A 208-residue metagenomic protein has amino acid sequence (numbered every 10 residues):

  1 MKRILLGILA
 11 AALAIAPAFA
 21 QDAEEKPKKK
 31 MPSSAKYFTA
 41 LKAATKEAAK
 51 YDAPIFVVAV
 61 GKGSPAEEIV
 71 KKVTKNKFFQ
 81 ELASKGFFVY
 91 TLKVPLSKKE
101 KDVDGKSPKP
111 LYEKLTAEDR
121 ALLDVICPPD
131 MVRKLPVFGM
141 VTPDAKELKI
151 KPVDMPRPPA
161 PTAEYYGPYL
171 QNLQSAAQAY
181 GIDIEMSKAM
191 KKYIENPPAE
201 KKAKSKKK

Functional and structural regions predicted by a protein language model:
M1-Q21: N-terminal export/membrane-targeting signals
G7, F19-S33, T45-Y51, D130-V132 (+2 more regions): Non-globular targeting/processing and membrane-anchoring segments
S34-A40: Short acidic-hydrophobic, aromatic-tinged amphipathic segments that line or gate anion-handling sites
L41-A49, K71-A176: Thioredoxin-like thiol-disulfide oxidoreductase module
P54-I55, P136: Alpha/beta-hydrolase fold active-site loops
I55-F56, V89: Hydrophobic beta-strand scaffold residues
A59-K62, V153: Short, well-ordered beta-to-alpha junction loops that form the rim of enzyme active sites and present histidine/acidic
G61-T74: Conserved redox-active cysteine motifs that mediate thiol-disulfide chemistry, especially di-cysteine Cys-X(1-2)-Cys
